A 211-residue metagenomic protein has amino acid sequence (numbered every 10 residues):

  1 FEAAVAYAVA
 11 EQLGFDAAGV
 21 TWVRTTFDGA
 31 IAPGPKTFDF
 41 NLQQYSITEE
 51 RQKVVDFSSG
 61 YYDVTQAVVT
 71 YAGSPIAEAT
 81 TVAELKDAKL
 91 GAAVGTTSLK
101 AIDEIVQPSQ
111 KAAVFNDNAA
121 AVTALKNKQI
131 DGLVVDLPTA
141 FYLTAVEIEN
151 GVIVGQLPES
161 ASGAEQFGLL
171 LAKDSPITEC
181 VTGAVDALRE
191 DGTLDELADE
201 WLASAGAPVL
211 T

Functional and structural regions predicted by a protein language model:
F1-L13, Y45-I47, D63-V122, L137-Y142 (+1 more regions): Bilobed "Venus flytrap"/periplasmic-binding protein-like clamshell domains and structurally analogous long
A3-Q12, S74, T96, Q166-S204: Extended ligand-binding regions for polar small-molecule ligands
Y7, A18-V82: Acidic, polar ligand-binding/catalytic clefts
V9, P33-P35, L85, L125-K126 (+2 more regions): Hydrophobic residues within well-ordered alpha-helices
F15-A17, P35-Y45, A88-K89, N127-T139 (+1 more regions): Alpha-to-beta junction loops
G29, Y45-K53, D103-E104, D131-G163: A ligand-binding cleft/hinge motif common to bilobed small-molecule-binding domains
D63-T70, A145-D186, S204-T211: Periplasmic-binding protein-like
T97-A113, V152-V154, G183-T211: Ligand-binding clefts/hinges and TM-proximal coupling segments of bilobed small-molecule sensing domains
